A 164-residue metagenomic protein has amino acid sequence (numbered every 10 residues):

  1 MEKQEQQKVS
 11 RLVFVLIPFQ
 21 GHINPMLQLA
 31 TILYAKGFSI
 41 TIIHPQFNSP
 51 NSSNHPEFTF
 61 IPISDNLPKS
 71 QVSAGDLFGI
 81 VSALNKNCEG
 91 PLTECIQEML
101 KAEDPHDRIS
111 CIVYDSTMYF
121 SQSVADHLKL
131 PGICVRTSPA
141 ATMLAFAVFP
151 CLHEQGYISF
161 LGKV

Functional and structural regions predicted by a protein language model:
M1-V164: Glycosyltransferase specificity loop/lid
